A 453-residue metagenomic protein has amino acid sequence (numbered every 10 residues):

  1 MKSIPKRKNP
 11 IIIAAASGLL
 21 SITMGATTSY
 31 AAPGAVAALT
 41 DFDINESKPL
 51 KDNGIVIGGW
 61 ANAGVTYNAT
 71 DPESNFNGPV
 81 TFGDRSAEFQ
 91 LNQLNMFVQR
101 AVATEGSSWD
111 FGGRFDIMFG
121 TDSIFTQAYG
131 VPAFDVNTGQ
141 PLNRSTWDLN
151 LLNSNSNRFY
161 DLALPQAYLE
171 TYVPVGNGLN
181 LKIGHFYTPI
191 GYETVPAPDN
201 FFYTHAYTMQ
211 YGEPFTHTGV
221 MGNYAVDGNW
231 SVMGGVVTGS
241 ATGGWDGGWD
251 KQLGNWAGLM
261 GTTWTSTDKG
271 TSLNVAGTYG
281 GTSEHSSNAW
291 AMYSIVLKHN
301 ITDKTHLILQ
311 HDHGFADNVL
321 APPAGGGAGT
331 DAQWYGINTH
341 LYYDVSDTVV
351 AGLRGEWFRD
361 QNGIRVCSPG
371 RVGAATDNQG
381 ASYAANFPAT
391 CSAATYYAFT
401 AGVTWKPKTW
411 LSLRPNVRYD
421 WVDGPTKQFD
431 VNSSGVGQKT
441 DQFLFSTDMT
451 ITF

Functional and structural regions predicted by a protein language model:
M1-F76, D377, N386, F453: N-terminal periplasmic/intermembrane-space "pro-region" immediately following the signal or transit peptide
K2-P5, F82, T126, T146 (+2 more regions): Outer-membrane beta-barrel pore domains
A32-P33, T40-I57, T70, V102-G112 (+6 more regions): Short loop/turn motifs that connect adjacent beta-strands in outer-membrane beta-barrel proteins
A37, D52, D84-L91, S108 (+7 more regions): Transmembrane beta-barrel outer-membrane domains
E46, G59, L91-R100, Q166-T171 (+9 more regions): Residues on the lipid-exposed face of transmembrane beta-strands in outer-membrane beta-barrel proteins
K51-N53, T66-L91, P425-G437: Surface-exposed strand-loop-strand hairpins of Gram-negative outer-membrane beta-barrel proteins
I55-A63, W109-F115, L179-I183, V232-G234 (+5 more regions): Transmembrane beta-strands of outer-membrane beta-barrel proteins
P72-S86, I124-W264, N274-G281, V372-A381 (+1 more regions): Surface-exposed coil loops of outer-membrane beta-barrel proteins
